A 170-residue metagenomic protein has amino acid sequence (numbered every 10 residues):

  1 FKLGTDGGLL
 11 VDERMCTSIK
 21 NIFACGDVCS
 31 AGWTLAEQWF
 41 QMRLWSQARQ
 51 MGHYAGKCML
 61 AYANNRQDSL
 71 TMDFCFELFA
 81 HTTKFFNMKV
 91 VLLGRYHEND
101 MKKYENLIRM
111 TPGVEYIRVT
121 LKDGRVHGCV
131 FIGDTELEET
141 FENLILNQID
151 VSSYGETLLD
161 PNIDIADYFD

Functional and structural regions predicted by a protein language model:
F1-C58, S153-L158, I163: FAD-site-proximal beta/loop scaffold in flavoenzymes
T5, V90, F141, I145: NAD(P)-dinucleotide binding in Rossmann-like oxidoreductases
V28-L137: Mid-to-C-terminal Rossmann-like scaffold of FAD/NAD(P)H-dependent oxidoreductases
C29-G32, L137, N143, I163-Y168: A general structural signal for short secondary-structure boundary/capping elements
R66, E156, N162-D170: Eukaryotic N-terminal low-complexity, Ser/Thr- and Lys/Arg-rich leader segments that predominantly function as
H97, V151-S152, I165: Short secondary-structure junctions and interdomain/linker hinges
T135-Y154: A short, polar/charged loop-to-alpha-helix boundary motif
